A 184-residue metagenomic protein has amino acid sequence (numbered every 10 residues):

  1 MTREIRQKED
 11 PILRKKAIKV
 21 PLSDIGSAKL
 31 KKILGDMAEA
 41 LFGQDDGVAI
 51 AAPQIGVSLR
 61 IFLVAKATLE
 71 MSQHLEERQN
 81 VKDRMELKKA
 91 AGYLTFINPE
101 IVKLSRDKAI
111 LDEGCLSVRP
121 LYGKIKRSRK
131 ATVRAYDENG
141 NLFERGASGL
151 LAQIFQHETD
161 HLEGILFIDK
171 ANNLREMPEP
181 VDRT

Functional and structural regions predicted by a protein language model:
M1-Q156, H161-T184: Active-site rim/adjacent substrate-binding subdomains
